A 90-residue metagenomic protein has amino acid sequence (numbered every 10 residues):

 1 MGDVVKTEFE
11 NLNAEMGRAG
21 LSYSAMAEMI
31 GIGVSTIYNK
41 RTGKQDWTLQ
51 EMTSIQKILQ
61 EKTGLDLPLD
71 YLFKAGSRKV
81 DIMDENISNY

Functional and structural regions predicted by a protein language model:
M1-L21, A25, M29: A short, Lys/Arg-rich alpha-helix, primarily the initiator
G2, D66-Y90: Short, charged recognition helix plus adjacent turn of helix-turn-helix-like nucleic-acid-binding domains
V5, T48-E51: Short, conserved glycine- and acidic-residue-centered signature motifs in active-site or ligand-binding loops
I30-I32, Q60: A short, basic/aromatic helix-end/turn motif that makes direct DNA contacts
I32-T48: Recognition helix of helix-turn-helix/homeodomain-like DNA-binding domains that insert into the DNA major groove
Q50-L67: DNA major-groove recognition helix of helix-turn-helix/homeodomain DNA-binding modules
